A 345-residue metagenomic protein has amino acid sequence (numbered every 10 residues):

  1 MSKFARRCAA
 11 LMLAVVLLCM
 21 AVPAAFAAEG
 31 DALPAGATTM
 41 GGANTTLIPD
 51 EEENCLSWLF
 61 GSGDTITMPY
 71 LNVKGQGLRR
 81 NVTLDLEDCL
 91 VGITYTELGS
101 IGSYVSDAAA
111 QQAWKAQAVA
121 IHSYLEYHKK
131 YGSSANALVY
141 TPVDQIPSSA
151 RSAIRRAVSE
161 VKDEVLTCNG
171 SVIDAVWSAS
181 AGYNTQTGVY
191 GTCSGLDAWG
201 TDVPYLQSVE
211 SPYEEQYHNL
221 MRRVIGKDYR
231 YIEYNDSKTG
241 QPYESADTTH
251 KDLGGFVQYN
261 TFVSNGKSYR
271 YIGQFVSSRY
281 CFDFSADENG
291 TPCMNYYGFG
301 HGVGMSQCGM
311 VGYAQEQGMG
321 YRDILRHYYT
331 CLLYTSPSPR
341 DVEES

Functional and structural regions predicted by a protein language model:
S2-S336: Conserved, single-site charged/polar hotspot
Y334-S345: Single conserved hydrophobic/aromatic residue that forms the stacking wall/gate of nucleotide- or nucleobase-binding
